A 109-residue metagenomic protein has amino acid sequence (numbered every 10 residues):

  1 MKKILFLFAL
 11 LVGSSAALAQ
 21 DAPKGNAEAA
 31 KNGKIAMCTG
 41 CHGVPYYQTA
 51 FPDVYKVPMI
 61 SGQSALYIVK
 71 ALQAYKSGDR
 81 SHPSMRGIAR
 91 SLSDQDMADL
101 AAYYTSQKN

Functional and structural regions predicted by a protein language model:
K3, M37-G40, Q107-K108: Membrane-interface segments of envelope glycosyltransferases acting on lipid-linked substrates or membrane lipids
I4-G13: Sec-dependent N-terminal signal peptides
S15-A19: Sec/Tat signal peptide C-region and signal peptidase I cleavage site
Q20, R80, A89-N109: C-terminal capping alpha-helices of c-type cytochrome domains
D21-Q48: Sequence/structural segment immediately N-terminal to covalent heme-attachment motifs in c-type and related
K31, G43-A74, R86-R90: Gly/Gly-Pro-rich "capping" loops immediately C-terminal to redox-active cysteine motifs in periplasmic/lumenal
P45-P52, D79-S81, Q107-N109: Inter-heme linker and motif-flanking segments adjacent to c-type heme-binding CXXCH motifs in c-type cytochromes
